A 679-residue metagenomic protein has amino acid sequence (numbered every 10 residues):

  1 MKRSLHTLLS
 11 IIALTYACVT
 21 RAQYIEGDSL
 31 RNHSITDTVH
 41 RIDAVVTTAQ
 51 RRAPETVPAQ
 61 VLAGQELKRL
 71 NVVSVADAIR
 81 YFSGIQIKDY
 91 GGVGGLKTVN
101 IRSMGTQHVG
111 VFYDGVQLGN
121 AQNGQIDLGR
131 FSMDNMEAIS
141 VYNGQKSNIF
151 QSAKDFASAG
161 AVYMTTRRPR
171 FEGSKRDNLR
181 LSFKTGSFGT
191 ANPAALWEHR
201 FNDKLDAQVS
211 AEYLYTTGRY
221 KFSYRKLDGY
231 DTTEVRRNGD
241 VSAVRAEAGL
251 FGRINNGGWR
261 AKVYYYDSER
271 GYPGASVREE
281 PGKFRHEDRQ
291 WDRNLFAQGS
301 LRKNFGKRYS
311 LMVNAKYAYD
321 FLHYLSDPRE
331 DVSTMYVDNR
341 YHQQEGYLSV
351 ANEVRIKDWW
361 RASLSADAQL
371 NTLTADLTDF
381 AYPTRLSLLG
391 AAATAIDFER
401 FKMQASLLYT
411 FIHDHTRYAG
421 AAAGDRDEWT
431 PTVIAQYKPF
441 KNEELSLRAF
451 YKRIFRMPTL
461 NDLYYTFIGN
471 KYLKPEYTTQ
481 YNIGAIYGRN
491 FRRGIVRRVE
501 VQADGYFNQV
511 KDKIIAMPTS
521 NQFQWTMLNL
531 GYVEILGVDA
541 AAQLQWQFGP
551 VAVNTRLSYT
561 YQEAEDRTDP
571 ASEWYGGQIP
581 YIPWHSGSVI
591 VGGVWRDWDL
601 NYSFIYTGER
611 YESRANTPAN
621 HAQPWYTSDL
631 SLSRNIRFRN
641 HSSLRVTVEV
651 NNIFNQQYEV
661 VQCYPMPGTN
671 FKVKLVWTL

Functional and structural regions predicted by a protein language model:
Y24, Y220, T233-A243, N256-L311 (+2 more regions): Flexible loop and strand-edge segments within Gram-negative outer membrane beta-barrel domains
V39-L70: N-terminal periplasmic "start-of-domain" segments of outer-membrane beta-barrel proteins
A76, R80-Q117: Extracytoplasmic beta-strand/coil segments of soluble accessory domains associated with Gram-negative outer-membrane
M133-R180: A beta-strand signature from Gram-negative outer-membrane beta-barrel systems, especially the internal plug domain
T185-Y215, L227-R270, W291-S310, R355-A362 (+1 more regions): Transmembrane beta-barrel wall of Gram-negative outer-membrane proteins
E198, S210, F251, T394 (+5 more regions): Conserved C-terminal beta-signal and adjacent last beta-strands/turns of outer-membrane beta-barrel proteins
R308-S326, F440, L447-K452, E476-L536 (+1 more regions): Membrane-embedded beta-barrel scaffold of Gram-negative outer-membrane proteins
D358, S363, R498-Q509, L528-E612: Gram-negative outer-membrane beta-barrel transporters
